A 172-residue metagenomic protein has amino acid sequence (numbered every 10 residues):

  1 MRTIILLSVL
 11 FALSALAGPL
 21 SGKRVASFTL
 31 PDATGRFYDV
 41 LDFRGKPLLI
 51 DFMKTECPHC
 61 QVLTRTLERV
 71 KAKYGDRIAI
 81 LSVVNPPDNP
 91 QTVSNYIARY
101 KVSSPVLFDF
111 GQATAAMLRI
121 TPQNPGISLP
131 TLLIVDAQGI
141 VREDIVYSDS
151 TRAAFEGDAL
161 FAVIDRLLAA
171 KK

Functional and structural regions predicted by a protein language model:
M1-I4: Positively charged n-region of N-terminal signal peptides that target proteins for export
S8-A17: Hydrophobic h-region of N-terminal signal peptides that target proteins for export in Gram-negative bacteria
L16-V40: N-terminal "domain-start" segment that seeds a small globular fold
D39-P58: Short active-site neighborhood of thiol/selenol oxidoreductases, capturing the structured segment around
L49-I50, I80, L132: Hydrophobic beta-strand anchors of alpha/beta hydrolase catalytic cores
Q61-K101, Q112-M117: Structural microenvironment flanking redox-active thiols in thiol-disulfide oxidoreductases
I97-L129, V135-A137: Short, internal strand/loop/helix patches that form the active-site neighborhood or redox-interaction surface
L129-K172: Thiol-/selenol-based redox modules, centered on thioredoxin-like and closely related oxidoreductase domains
